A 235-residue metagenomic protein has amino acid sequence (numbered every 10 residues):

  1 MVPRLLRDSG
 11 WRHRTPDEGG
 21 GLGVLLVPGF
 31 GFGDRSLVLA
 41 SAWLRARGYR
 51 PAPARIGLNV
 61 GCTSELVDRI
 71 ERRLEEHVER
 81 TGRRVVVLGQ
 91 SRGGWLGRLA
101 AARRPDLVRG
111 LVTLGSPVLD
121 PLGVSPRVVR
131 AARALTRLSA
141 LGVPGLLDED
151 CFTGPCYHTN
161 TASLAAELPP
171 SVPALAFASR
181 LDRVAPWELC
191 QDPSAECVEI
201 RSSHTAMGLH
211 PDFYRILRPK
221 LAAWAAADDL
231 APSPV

Functional and structural regions predicted by a protein language model:
M1-L25, F32-A42, R47, L230-V235: Flexible, membrane-associating and regulatory peripheral segments of lipid-active enzymes
M1-L6, I70, A131-A132, W187: Generic hydrophobic, helix-prone segments enriched in Leu/Val/Ile
P16-G19, E79, L168: Short, flexible hinge/linker loops that cap or flank conserved catalytic cores
L22-F30, R35, L39, R45-A54 (+1 more regions): Serine-dependent carboxylesterase/thioesterase catalytic core of lipase-like alpha/beta-hydrolase/SGNH enzymes
N59: Glycine-rich phosphate/ribose-binding loops and adjacent secondary-structure elements that form binding surfaces
A102-R103, R109-V235: Helical cap/lid subdomain of alpha/beta-hydrolase-fold lipid enzymes that gates access to the catalytic pocket
